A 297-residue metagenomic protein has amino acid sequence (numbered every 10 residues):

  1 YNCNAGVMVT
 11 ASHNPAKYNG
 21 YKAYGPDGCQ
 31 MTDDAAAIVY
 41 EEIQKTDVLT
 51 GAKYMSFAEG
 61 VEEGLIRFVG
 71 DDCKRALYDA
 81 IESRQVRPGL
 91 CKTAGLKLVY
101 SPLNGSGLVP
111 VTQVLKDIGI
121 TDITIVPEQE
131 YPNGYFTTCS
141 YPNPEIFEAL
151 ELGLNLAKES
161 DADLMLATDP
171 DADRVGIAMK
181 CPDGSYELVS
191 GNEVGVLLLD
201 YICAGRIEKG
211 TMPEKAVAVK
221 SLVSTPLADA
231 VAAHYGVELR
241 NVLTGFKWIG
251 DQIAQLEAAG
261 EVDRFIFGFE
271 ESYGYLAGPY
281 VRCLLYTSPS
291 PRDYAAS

Functional and structural regions predicted by a protein language model:
Y1-P26: Ferredoxin-reductase
C3, G107-V111, A149-L154, D161-M179 (+5 more regions): Extended, hydrophobic alpha-helical segments in both membrane/secreted and soluble proteins
N14-K17, S106-L108, P132-G134, A172-G176 (+3 more regions): Flexible loop/turn segments at secondary-structure boundaries
K17-G25, D173-G191: Short Gly/Thr/Asp-enriched flexible loops that form oxyanion-binding sites at enzyme active sites
N19-L152, L156-A157: Gly/Ser/Thr-enriched, mixed-charge loops and adjacent short helices that form phosphate/oxyanion-binding elements
Q44-G70, K180-G268, Y275-L276: Proline/glycine-rich low-complexity loops and linkers
Y286-A296: Single conserved hydrophobic/aromatic residue that forms the stacking wall/gate of nucleotide- or nucleobase-binding
